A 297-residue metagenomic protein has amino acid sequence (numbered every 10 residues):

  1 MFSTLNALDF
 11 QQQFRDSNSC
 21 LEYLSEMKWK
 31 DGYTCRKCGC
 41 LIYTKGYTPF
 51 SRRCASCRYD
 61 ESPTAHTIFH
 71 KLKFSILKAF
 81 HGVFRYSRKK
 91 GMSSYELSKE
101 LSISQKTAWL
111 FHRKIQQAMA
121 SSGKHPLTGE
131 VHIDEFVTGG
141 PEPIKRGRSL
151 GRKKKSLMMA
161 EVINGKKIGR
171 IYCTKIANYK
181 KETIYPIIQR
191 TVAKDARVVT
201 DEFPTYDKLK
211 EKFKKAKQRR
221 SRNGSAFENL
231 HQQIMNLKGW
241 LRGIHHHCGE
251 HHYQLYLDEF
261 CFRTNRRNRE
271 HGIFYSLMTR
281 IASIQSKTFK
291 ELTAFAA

Functional and structural regions predicted by a protein language model:
M1-A297: Residue-level recognition of single "structural anchor" positions that define or cap local secondary structure
